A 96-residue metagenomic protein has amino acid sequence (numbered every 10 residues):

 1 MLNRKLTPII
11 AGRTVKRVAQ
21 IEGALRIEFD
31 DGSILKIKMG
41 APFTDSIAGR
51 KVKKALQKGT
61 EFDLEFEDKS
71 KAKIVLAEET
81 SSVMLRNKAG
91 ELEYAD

Functional and structural regions predicted by a protein language model:
M1-D96: Surface-exposed, interaction-prone regions used to assemble/regulate multi-protein complexes
